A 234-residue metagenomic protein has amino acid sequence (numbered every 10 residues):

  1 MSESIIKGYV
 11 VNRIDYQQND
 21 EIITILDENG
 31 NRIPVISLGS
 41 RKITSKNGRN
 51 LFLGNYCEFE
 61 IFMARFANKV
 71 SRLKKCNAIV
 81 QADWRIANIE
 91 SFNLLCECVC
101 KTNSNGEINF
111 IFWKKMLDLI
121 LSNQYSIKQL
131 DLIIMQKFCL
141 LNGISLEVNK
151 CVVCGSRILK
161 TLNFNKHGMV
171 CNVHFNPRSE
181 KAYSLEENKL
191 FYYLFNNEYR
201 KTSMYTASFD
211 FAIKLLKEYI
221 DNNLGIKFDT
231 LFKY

Functional and structural regions predicted by a protein language model:
M1-D20, L26-Y234: Non-catalytic alpha-helical scaffolds and adjoining flexible linkers that form interface surfaces for assembly
